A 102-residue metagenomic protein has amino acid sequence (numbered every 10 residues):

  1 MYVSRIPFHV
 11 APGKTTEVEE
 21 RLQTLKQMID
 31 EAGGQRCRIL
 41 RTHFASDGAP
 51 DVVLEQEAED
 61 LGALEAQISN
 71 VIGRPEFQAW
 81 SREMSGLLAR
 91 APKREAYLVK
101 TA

Functional and structural regions predicted by a protein language model:
M1-Y2, A102: Absolute protein N-terminus
Y2-F8: Active-site-flanking beta-strand signature of metal-NTP-handling nucleotidyl enzymes and homologous cyclase-like
V3, Q23, A49-V53: Short, surface-exposed coil-to-beta transition loops
H9-E20: Short, surface-exposed ligand-recognition loops at beta-strand->loop->(often short) alpha-helix junctions that present
A11-G13, E59-L61, T101: Short coil/turn motifs at secondary-structure junctions
E20-R38, D47, E57-R94: An amphipathic, aromatic/His-enriched active-site/gating alpha helix that lines ligand/cofactor pockets
T42-F44: N-terminal acidic leader/helix
E95-A102: Short, low-order "capping/linker" segments at domain edges
